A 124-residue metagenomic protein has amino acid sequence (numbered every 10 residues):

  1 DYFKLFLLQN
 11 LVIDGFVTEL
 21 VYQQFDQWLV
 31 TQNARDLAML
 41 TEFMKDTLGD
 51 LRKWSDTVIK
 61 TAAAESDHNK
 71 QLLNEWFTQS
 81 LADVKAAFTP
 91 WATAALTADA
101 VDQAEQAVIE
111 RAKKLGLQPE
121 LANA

Functional and structural regions predicted by a protein language model:
D1-L11: Acidic/His metal-coordination segments adjacent to aromatic residues that form catalytic metal sites in metalloenzymes
D14-A95: Long, repeat-rich segments with strong aromatic
A82-A124: C-terminal accessory extensions/subdomains outside the catalytic/core fold
